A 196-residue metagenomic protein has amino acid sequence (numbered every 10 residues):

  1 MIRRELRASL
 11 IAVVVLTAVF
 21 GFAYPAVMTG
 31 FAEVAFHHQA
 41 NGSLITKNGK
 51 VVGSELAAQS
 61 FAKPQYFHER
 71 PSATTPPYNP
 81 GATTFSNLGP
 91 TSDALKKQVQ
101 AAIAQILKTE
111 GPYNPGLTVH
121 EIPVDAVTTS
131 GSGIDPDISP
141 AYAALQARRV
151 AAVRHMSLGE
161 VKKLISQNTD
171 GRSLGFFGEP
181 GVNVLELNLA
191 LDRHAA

Functional and structural regions predicted by a protein language model:
M1-V19: Membrane-entry signal-anchor segments at the cytosolic-membrane interface, especially the N-terminal signal anchor
A12, F20-G21, A26-Q146, V153 (+2 more regions): Flexible, solvent-exposed loop/hinge segments and secondary-structure transition points
A144-A196: Extracytoplasmic/periplasmic C-terminal soluble domains
